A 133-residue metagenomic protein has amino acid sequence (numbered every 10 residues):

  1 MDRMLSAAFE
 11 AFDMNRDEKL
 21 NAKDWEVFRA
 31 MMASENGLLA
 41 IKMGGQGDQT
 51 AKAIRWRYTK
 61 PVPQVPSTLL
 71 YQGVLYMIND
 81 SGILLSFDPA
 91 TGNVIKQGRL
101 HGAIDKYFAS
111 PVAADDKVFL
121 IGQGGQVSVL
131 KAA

Functional and structural regions predicted by a protein language model:
M1-A133: Noncatalytic, solvent-exposed loop/strand surfaces of beta-propeller-type extracellular/periplasmic domains
